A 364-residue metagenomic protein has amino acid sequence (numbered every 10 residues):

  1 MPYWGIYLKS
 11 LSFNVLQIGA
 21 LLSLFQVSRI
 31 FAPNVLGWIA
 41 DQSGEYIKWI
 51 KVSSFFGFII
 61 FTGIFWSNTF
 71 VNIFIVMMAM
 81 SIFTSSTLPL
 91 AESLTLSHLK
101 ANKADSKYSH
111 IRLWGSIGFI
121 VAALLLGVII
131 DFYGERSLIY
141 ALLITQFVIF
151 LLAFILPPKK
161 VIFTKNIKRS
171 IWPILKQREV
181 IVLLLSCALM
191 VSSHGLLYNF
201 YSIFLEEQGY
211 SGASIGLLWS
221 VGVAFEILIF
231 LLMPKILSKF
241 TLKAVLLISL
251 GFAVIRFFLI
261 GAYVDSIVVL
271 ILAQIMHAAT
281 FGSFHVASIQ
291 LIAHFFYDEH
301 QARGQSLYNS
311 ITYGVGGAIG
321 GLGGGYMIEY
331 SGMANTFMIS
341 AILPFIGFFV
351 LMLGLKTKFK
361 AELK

Functional and structural regions predicted by a protein language model:
M1-R29, E179-L218: Helix-loop boundary and gating motifs at the non-cytosolic
F31-E45, I130-D131, L228-T241, I328-E329: Helix-to-loop junctions at the C-terminal end of transmembrane segments in multipass secondary transporters
F31-N68: Conserved MFS/SLC helix-loop-helix module at the cytosolic interface between two early adjacent transmembrane helices
K48-T62, L143, A244-L259: Structural signature of the two symmetry-related core transmembrane helices
F65-M77, G261-A273: Helix-loop junctions at membrane interfaces in 12-TM secondary transporters
M78-W114: Cytoplasmic helix-loop-helix junction between adjacent transmembrane helices in 12-TM secondary transporters
V128-T145, Y326-I346: A membrane-interface helix-boundary motif in multi-pass transporters
F154-C187: Juxtamembrane intracellular "pre-TM" segments in multi-pass secondary transporters
